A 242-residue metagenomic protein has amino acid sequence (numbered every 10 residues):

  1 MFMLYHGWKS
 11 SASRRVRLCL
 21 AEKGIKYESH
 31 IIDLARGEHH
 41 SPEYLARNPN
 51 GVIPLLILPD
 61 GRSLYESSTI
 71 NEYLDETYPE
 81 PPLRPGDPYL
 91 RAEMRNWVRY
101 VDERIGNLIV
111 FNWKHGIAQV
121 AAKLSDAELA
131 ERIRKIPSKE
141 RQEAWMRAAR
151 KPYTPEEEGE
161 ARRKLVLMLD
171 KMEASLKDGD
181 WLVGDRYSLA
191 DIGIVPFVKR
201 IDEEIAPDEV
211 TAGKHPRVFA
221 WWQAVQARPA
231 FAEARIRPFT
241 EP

Functional and structural regions predicted by a protein language model:
M1-P137, P152: GST-like domain detector, emphasizing the conserved glutathione-binding G-site in the N-terminal thioredoxin-like
E38, D87-R91, A212-F219, V225: Short, conserved loop/turn and helix-capping segments at secondary-structure boundaries that abut family-defining
P54-I57, L182, A232: Short beta-strand(s) of the beta-wing in winged-helix/HTH DNA-binding folds
L83, A232-A234: Acidic/polar loop patches that form or flank catalytic/metal-binding clefts of enzymes that bind anionic ligands
E103-Q223: GST-like fold's C-terminal all-alpha helical module
R228-P229: A late-sequence structural motif
F239-P242: Carbohydrate-binding/catalytic loop surfaces
